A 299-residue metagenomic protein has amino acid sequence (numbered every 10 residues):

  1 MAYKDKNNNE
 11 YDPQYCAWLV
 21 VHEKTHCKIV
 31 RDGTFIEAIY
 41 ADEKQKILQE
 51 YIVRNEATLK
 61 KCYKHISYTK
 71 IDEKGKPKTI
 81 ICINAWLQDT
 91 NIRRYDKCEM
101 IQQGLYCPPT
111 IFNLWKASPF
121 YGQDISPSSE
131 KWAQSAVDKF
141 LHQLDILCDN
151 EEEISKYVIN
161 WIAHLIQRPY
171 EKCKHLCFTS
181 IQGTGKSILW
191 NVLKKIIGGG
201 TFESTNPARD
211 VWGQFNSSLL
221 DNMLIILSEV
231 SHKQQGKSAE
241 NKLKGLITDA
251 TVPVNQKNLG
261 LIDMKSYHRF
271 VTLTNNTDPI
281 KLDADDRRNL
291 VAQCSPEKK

Functional and structural regions predicted by a protein language model:
M1-E153, R168, S217-L220, D278: N-terminal nucleic-acid engagement/recognition segments and initiation subdomains in replication, restriction
Q103-K233, A239-E240, L290-Q293: P-loop NTPase catalytic core of nucleic-acid-dependent motor ATPases
R168-P169, Q234, I262, I280-L282: Short glycine/serine/proline-enriched coil/turn segments at secondary-structure junctions
S187, Q235-G236, T277-A284: SF2 helicase motor core recognition
G198, A239-I262: Conserved catalytic/switch belt of AAA+ P-loop NTPases
F215-L220, N255-L273: AAA+/SF3 P-loop NTPase mechanochemical coupling elements
E229-S231, A250, N276-T277: Conserved Walker B
K281-K298: A short helix-turn-beta junction within AAA+ P-loop NTPase domains corresponding to the substrate/partner-engaging
